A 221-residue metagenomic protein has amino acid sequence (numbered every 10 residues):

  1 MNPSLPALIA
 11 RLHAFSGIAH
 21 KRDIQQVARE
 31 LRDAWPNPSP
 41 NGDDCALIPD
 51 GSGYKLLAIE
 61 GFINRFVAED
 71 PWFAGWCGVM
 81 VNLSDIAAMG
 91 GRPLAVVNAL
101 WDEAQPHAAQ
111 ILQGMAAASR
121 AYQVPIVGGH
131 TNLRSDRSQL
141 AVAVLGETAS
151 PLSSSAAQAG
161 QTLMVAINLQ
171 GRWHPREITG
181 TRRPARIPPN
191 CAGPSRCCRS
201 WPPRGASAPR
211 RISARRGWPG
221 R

Functional and structural regions predicted by a protein language model:
M1-R221: Helix-biased detector of long, well-ordered alpha-helical tracts
